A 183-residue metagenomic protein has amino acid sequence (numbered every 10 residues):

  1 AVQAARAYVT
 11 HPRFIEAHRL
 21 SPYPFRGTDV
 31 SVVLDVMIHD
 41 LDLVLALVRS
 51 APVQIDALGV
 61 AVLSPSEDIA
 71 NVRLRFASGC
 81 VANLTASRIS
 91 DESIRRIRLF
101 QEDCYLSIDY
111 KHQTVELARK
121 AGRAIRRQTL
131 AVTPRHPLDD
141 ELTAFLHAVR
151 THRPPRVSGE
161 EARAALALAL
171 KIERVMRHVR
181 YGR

Functional and structural regions predicted by a protein language model:
A1-G27: A contiguous active-site-proximal alpha/beta segment in oxidoreductase catalytic domains
V2-A5, L84, I172: Hydrophobic packing residues within well-ordered alpha-helices of enzyme cores
R26-D29, E67: Short acidic, glycine/proline-rich loop/turn micro-motifs
V36-H39, D140, E160, A164: A generic structural signal for residues located within well-ordered alpha-helices of large catalytic or ligand-binding
L41-T114, R135, D139-R153: Contiguous beta-strand/loop segments that form the cofactor/metal-binding neighborhood of enzyme cores
A77, A144-R183: C-terminal helix-rich "cap/oligomerization" subdomain common to oxidoreductases
I125-P134: C-terminal "lid/loop" region of Rossmann-like NAD(P)-dependent oxidoreductases
